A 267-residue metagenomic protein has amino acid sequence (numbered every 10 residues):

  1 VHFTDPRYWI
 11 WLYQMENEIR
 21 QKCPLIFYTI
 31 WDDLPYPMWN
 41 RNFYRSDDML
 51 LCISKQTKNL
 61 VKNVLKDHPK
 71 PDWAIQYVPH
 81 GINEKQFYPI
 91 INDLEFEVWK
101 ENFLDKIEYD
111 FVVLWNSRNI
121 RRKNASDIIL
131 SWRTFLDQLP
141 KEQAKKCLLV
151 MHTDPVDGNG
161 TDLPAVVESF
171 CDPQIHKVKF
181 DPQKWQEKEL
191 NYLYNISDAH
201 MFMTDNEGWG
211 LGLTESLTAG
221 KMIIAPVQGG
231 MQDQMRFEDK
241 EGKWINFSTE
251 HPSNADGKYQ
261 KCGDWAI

Functional and structural regions predicted by a protein language model:
E18, G160-K188, Y192: Nucleotide-activated donor-binding/catalytic signature segment of Leloir-type glycosyltransferases, i.e., the conserved
R20, M38-L51: A conserved, positively charged/aromatic
P37-W39, K62-N63, I82-E101, T161: Acidic anion/phosphate-binding donor-loop and adjacent secondary structure in glycosyltransferase catalytic cores
Y44, N191-S197: Short alpha-helical donor nucleotide-sugar binding micro-motif in glycosyltransferases
Q56, G81: Carbohydrate-associated surface elements
K100, D105-K123, I129-W132, L149-V150: Conserved donor-binding/catalytic core segment of Leloir-type glycosyltransferases
D205: Aromatic "clamp/platform" in nucleotide-sugar-dependent glycosyltransferases that forms part of the donor/acceptor
M222-A225, M235-R236, E241-F247: Short hydrophobic beta-strand element within catalytic cores of glycosyltransferases and related nucleotide-activated
